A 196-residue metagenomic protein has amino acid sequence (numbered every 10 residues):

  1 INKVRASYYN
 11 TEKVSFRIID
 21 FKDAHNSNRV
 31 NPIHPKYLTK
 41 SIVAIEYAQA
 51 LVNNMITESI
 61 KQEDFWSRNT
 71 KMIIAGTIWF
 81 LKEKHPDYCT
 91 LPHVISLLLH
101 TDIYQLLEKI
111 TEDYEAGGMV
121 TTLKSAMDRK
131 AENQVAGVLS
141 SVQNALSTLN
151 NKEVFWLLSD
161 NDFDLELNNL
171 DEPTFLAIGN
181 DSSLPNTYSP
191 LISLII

Functional and structural regions predicted by a protein language model:
I1-I196: P-loop NTPase motor domains
